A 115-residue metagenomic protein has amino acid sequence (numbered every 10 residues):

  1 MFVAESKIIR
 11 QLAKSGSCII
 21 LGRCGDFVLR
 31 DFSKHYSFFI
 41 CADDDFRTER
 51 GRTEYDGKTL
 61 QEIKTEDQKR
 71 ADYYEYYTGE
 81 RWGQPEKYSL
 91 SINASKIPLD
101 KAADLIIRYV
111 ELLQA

Functional and structural regions predicted by a protein language model:
M1-R30: Glycine-rich phosphate-binding loop used to anchor ATP phosphates in small-molecule kinases, encompassing both
S6, L99-I107: Short, amphipathic alpha-helical "lid/cap" segments that border enzyme active or binding sites
G16-S17, H35, S89: Conserved acidic residues
G25-D26, C41-R47, I97-P98: Conserved nucleotide-binding/hydrolysis micro-motifs of P-loop NTPases
F27, G57-D100: Small-molecule kinase domains that catalyze NTP-dependent phosphoryl transfer to phosphate-bearing small molecules
D31-T65: Conserved phosphate-donor/acceptor-positioning beta-strand/loop module used by diverse small-molecule
R108-A115: Short, charged, intrinsically disordered terminal tails
